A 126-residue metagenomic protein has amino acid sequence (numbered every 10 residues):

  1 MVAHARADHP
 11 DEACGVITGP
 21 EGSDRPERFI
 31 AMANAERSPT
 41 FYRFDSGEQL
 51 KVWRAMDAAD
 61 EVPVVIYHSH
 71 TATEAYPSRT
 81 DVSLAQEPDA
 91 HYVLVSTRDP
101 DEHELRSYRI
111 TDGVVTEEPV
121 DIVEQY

Functional and structural regions predicted by a protein language model:
M1-P63, A72-Y126: Conserved beta-strand-loop surface patch within small alpha/beta domains used for substrate/adaptor or ligand engagement
I66: Conserved, mostly hydrophobic/aromatic
S69: Short, well-ordered beta-to-alpha junction loops that form the rim of enzyme active sites and present histidine/acidic
